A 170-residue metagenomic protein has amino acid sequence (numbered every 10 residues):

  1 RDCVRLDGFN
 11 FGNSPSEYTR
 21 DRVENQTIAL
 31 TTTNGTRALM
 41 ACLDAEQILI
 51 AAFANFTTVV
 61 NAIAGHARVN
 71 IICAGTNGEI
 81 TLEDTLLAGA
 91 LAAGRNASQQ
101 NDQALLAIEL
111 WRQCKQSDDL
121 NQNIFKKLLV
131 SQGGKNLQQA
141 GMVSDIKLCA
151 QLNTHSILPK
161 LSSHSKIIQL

Functional and structural regions predicted by a protein language model:
R5-N13, Q26, G65-I72: Structured catalytic-domain cores with a bias toward divalent-metal coordination
N10-T27, T31-T33, A41-Q47, L82-L170: Long, charged alpha-helical interface segments
G35, A41-G78, E83, L87-A93: Acidic (Asp/Glu) carboxylate-rich active-site/surface patches
